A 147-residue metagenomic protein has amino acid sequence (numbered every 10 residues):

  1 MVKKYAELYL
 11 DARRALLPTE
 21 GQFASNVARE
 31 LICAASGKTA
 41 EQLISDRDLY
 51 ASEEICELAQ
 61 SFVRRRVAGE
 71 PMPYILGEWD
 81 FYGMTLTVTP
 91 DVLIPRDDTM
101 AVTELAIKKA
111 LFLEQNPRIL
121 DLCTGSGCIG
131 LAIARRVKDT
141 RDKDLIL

Functional and structural regions predicted by a protein language model:
M1-I44, D48-A51: Non-catalytic accessory regions of SAM-dependent methyltransferases
L17-E20, S36, V67, A110-E114 (+1 more regions): Secondary-structure transition/hinge residues
C33-K108: Conserved AdoMet
M100-L147: Conserved SAM/SAH cofactor-binding pocket of Class I
